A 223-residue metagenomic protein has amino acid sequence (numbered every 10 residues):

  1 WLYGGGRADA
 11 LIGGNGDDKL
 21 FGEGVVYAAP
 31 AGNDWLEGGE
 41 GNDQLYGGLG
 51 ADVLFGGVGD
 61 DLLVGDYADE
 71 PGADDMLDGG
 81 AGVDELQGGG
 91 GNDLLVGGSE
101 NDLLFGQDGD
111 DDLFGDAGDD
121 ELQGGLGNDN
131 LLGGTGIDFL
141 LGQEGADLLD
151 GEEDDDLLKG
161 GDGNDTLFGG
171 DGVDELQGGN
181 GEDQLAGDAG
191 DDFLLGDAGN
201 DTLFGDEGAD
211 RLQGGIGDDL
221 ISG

Functional and structural regions predicted by a protein language model:
G4-G5, G13, G22-G24, A29 (+22 more regions): Glycine-centered beta-turn/loop sites at beta-strand termini
A8, D17-F21, N33, N42 (+19 more regions): Consensus positions within tandem repeat domains that build extended binding/scaffold surfaces
